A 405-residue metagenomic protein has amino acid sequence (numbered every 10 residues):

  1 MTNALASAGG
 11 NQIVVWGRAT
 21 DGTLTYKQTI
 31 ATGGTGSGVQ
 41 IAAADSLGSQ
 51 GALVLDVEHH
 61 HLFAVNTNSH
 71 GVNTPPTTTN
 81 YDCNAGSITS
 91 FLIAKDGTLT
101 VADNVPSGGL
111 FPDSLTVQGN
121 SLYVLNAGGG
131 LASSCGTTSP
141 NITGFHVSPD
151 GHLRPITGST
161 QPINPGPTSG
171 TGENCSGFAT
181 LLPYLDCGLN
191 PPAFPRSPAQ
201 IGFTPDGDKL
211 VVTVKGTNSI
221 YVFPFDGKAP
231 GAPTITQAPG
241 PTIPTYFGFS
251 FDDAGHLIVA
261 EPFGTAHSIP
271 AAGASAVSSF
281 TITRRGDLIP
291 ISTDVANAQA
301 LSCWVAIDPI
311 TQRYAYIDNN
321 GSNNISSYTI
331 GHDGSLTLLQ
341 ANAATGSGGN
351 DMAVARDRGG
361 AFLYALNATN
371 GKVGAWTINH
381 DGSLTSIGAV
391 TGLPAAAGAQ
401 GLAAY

Functional and structural regions predicted by a protein language model:
N3-L5, R18, T67-S69, A127-G130 (+11 more regions): Short loop/turn segments immediately following the C-termini of beta-strands
A6-G9, V72-G86, L131-P140, F194 (+4 more regions): Short, solvent-exposed loop/turn segments at conserved positions within beta-propeller repeat blades
G10-Q12, L24, A85-S87, L99 (+9 more regions): A detector of repeated loop/turn-to-beta-strand junctions in beta-rich toroidal repeat architectures
W16-L24, S90-T98, G144-R154, F223-G231 (+3 more regions): Short loop/turn segments immediately following beta-strands, especially the blade-tip and inter-blade linker loops
T25-G34, T100-P106, L153-P183, A232-G240 (+3 more regions): Beta-propeller fold detector
K27-G119: Blade-loop segments of beta-propeller domains
G34-L55, S107-S121, N164-K209, P241-T265 (+3 more regions): Beta-rich, blade/repeat-based domains predominating in secreted/periplasmic proteins but also intracellular
L366-Y405: Blade-level signature of beta-propeller repeat domains, shared across WD40, Kelch, NHL, RCC1 and BNR/Asp-box propellers
